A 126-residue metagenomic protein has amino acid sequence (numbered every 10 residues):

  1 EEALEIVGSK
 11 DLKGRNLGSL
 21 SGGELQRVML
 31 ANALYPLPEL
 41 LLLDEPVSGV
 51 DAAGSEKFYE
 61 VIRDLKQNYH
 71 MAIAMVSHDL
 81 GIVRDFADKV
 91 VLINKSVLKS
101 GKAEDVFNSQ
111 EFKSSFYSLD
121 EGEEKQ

Functional and structural regions predicted by a protein language model:
E1-L12: Conserved ABC ATPase "signature" region
N16-L20, E24: Conserved ABC ATPase signature
L37: Conserved catalytic motifs of ABC-family nucleotide-binding domains
L41-D44: Catalytic Walker B motif of ABC-type/P-loop ATPase nucleotide-binding domains
S77-H78: H-loop/switch region of ABC-family ATPase nucleotide-binding domains
V83-D85: A short, surface-exposed alpha-helical micro-motif characterized by mixed small hydrophobic and charged/polar residues
S96-S118: Conserved beta-strand-loop-alpha-helix hinge in the C-terminal portion of ABC ATPase nucleotide-binding domains
